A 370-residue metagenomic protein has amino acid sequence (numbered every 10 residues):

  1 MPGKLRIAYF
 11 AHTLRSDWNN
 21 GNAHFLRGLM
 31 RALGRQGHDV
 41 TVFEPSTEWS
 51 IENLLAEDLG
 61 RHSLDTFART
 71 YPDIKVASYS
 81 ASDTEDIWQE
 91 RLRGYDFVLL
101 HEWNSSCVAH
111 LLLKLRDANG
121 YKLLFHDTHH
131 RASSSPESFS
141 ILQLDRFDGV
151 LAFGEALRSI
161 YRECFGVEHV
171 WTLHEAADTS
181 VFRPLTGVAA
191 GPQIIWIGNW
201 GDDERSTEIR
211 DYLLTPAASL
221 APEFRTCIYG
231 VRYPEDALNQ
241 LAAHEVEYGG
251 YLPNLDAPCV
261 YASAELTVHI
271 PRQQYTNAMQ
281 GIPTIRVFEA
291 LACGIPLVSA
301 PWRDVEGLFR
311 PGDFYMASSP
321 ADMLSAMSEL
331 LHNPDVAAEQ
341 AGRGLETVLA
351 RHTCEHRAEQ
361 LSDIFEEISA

Functional and structural regions predicted by a protein language model:
A8-T13, N19, R27-R31, T41-Y161: Extended catalytic core of nucleotide-activated donor transferases of GT-like folds
T13-F25, D203-E208: A short, glycine/small-residue-rich beta-strand->loop->alpha-helix junction that serves as a flexible
N22-L33, D211-T215, L361: Short amphipathic alpha-helix
F25, E44-P45, N239-E245, G249-G250 (+1 more regions): Catalytic binding pocket for nucleotide-activated donors in carbohydrate/polymer assembly enzymes
T41, C227, V298: Conserved beta-strand positions in the Rossmann-like core of class I SAM-dependent methyltransferases
T47, G154-S159, G230-D236, A300-D304: Short, polar loop motifs at secondary-structure junctions
A156, L173-A176: Carbohydrate-associated surface elements
D178-S263: Conserved catalytic-core segment of nucleotide-activated headgroup transferases in glycan assembly
